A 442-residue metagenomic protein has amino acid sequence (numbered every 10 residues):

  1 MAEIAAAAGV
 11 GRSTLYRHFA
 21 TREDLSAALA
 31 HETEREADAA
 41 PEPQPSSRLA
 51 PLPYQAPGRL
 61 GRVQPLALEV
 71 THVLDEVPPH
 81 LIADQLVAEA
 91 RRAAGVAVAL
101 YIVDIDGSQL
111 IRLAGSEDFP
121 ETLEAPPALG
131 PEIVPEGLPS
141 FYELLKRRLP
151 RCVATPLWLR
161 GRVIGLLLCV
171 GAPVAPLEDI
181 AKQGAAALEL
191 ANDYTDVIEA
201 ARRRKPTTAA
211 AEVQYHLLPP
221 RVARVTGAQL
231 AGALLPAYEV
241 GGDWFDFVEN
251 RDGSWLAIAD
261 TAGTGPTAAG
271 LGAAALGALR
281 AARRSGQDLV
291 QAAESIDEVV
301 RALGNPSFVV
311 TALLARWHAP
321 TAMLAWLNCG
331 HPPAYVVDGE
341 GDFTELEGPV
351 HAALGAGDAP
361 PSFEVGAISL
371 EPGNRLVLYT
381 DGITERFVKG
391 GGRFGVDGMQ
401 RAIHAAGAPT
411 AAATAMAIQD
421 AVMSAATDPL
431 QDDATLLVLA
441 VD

Functional and structural regions predicted by a protein language model:
A39-L74: Signal-transmission linkers at sensory-effector interfaces
P53, I164, A175-A187, E239-L313 (+1 more regions): Primarily the active-site beta-strand->alpha-helix module of PP2C/PPM metal-dependent phosphatases, and frequently
R91-V96, P206, A210-P219, A223-T226 (+5 more regions): Catalytic core of PPM/PP2C metal-dependent serine/threonine phosphatase domains
S140-W158: A short, aliphatic-rich beta-strand micro-motif
R148, V310, G348-K389, D428-Q431: Acidic loop->beta-strand submotif enriched in PP2C/PPM serine/threonine phosphatases
Q183-G241: Regulatory cytosolic signal-relay segments
G253-G265, W326-N328, S369-V388, V438: Conserved beta-strand-loop-short alpha-helix elements that form and flank the Mn2+/Mg2+-coordinating active site
G265-S285, V350, N374-P429: Active-site-proximal, acidic helix/loop segment immediately C-terminal to a metal-coordinating Asp/Glu
